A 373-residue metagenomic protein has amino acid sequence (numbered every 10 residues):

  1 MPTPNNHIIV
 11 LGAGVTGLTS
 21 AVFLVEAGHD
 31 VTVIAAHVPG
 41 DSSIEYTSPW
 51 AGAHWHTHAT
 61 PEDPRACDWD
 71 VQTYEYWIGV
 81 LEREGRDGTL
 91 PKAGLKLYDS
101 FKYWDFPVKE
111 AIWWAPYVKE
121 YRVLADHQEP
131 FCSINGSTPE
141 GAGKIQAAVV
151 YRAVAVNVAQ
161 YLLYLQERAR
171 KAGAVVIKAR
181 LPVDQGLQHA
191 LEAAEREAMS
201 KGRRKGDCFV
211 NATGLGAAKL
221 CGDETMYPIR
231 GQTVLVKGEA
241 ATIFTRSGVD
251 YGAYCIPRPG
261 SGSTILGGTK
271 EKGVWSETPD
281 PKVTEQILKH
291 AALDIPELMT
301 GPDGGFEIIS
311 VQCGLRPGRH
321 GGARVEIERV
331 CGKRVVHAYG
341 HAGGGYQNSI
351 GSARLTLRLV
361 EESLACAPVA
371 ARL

Functional and structural regions predicted by a protein language model:
P2-N5, H37-D70: Conserved N-terminal glycine-rich FAD pyrophosphate-binding loop of Rossmann-like flavoproteins
P2-T16: Beta1/beta-strand and adjacent pyrophosphate-binding region of the FAD-binding site in flavoprotein oxidoreductases
I9, T19-V33, P49, H54 (+2 more regions): Active-site substrate-recognition segment that forms the wall of the catalytic cavity or substrate channel
T16, P39, G216: Conserved Rossmann-like nucleotide-cofactor binding loop
E62-T73, A148-Y164, T278-V283, S349: Short beta-strand to alpha-helix junction loop
E75, G79-G173: Flavin (FAD/FMN) cofactor-binding and adjacent substrate-gating region of FAD-dependent oxidoreductase domains
H127, C132, S137-A142, Y164 (+1 more regions): C-terminal catalytic lobe of FAD-dependent flavoproteins
I145-C208, A212: Helical element adjacent to the flavin cofactor pocket in flavoenzyme catalytic cores
